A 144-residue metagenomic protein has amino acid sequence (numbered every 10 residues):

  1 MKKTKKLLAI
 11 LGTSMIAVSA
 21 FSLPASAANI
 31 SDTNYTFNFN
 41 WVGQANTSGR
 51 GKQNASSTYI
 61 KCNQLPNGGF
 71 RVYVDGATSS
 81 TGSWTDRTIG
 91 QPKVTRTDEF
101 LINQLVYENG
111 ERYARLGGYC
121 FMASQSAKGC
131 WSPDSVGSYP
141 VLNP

Functional and structural regions predicted by a protein language model:
M1-R50: N-terminal prepro-regions of secreted/extracellular proteins
A25-T36, C130-S132, S138-P144: Glycan-recognition and processing domains
T47-S48, T95-Y107: Exposed aromatic-hydrophobic patches
G51-K52, C62-P66: Non-cytosolic beta-sheet module surface loops
S56-K61, L105-Q125: Noncatalytic modules at the cell exterior or secretory-pathway interfaces, chiefly beta-strand-rich lectin/adhesion
N67-W84: Short, surface-exposed beta-strand/strand-loop-strand elements in extracellular ectodomains
G69-Y73, M122-L142: Edge beta-strands of jelly-roll/beta-sandwich modules across compartments, strongly enriched in secreted/luminal
S83-E99: Solvent-exposed serine/threonine-rich low-complexity stretches and specific carbohydrate-binding patches
